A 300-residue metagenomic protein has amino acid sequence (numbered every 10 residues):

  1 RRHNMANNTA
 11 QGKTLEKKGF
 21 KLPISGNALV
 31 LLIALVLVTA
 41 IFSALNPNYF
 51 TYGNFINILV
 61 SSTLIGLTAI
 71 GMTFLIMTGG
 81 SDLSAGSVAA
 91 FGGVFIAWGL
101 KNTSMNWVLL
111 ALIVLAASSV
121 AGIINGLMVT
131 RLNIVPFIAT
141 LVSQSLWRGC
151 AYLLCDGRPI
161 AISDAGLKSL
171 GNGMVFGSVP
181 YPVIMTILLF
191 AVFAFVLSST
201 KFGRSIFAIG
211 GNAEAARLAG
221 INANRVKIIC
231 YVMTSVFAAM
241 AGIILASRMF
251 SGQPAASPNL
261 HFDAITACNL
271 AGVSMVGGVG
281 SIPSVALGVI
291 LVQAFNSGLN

Functional and structural regions predicted by a protein language model:
A6-A69, T103-L109, I221: Membrane-interfacial amphipathic/re-entrant helices at transmembrane-helix boundaries
L31-S43, M72, Q144, R148-G149 (+4 more regions): Hydrophobic core segments of alpha-helical transmembrane domains in multi-pass membrane transport and ion-translocation
T39-T103, L127-I134, L270-I282: Single transmembrane alpha-helix segments in multi-pass membrane proteins
P47-N57, L154-G157, M174, V196-G203 (+1 more regions): Inter-helical junctions in multi-pass inner-membrane proteins, predominant in energy-converting antiporter-like
S104-Q144, L287-L291: Alpha-helical transmembrane segments within multi-pass membrane transporters and channels
L132, P136-T200, V226-I229, R248-S257: Transmembrane helix-bundle core of multi-pass membrane transporters and related energy-transducing complexes
A191-V232: Membrane-helix/interface signature in polytopic inner-membrane proteins
A238, R248-N300: Transmembrane alpha-helical segments in multi-pass inner-membrane proteins
